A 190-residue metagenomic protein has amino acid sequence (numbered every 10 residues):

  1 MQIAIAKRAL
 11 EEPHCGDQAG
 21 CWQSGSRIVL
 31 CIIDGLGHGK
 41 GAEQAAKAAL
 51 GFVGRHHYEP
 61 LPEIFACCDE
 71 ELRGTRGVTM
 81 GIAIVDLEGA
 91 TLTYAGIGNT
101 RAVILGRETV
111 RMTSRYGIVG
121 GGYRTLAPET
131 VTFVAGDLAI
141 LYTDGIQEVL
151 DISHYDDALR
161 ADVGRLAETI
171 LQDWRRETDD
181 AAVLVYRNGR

Functional and structural regions predicted by a protein language model:
M1-C31, L36-A42, A46, L50-R190: Conserved subregion of the PPM/PP2C metallophosphatase catalytic domain
